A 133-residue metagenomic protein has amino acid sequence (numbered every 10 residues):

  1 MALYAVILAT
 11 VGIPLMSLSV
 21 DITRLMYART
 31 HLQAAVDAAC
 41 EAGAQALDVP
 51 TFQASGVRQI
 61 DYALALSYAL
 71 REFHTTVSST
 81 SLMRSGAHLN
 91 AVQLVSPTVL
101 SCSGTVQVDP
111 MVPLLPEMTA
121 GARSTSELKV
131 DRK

Functional and structural regions predicted by a protein language model:
M1-S67: Alpha-helical assembly-interface signal, strongest on the long, hydrophobic N-terminal helix that forms
E41-G104, R132: Short amphipathic secondary-structure patches
V106-V108: Residue-level signature of outer-membrane beta-barrel architecture
P110-K133: Low-complexity, S/T/G/P-rich flexible repeat/linker segments used as non-globular hinges and stalks within
